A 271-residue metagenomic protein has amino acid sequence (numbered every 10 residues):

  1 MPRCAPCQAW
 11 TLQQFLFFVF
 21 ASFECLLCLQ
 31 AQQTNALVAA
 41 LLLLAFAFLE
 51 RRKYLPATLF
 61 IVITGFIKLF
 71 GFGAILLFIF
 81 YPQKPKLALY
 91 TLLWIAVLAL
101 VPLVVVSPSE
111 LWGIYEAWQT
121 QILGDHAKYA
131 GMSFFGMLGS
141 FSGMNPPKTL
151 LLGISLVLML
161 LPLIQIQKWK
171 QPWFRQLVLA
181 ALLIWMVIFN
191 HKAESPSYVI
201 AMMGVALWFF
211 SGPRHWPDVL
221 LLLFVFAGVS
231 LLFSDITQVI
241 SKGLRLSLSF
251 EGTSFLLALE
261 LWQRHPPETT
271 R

Functional and structural regions predicted by a protein language model:
M1-P56, Y81-Y198, M202, R271: Primarily membrane-embedded glycan-assembly and transfer machineries that use lipid-linked glycans
S22, A74-F80, S107, A206 (+2 more regions): Alpha-helix initiation/capping motif
Q30-Q32, G65, L248: Hydrophobic transmembrane-helix microenvironments that flank and shape a buried ionizable site
A40-R51, L77-F78, P82, L87 (+2 more regions): Transmembrane alpha-helices and membrane-interface helical segments of multi-pass integral membrane enzymes
L43, G65-G71, T120-L123, G139-K148 (+2 more regions): Juxtamembrane/interfacial segments around transmembrane helices
R52-P82: Voltage-sensor/pore transmembrane module of 6-TM cation channels
F209-R271: Aromatic-enriched
